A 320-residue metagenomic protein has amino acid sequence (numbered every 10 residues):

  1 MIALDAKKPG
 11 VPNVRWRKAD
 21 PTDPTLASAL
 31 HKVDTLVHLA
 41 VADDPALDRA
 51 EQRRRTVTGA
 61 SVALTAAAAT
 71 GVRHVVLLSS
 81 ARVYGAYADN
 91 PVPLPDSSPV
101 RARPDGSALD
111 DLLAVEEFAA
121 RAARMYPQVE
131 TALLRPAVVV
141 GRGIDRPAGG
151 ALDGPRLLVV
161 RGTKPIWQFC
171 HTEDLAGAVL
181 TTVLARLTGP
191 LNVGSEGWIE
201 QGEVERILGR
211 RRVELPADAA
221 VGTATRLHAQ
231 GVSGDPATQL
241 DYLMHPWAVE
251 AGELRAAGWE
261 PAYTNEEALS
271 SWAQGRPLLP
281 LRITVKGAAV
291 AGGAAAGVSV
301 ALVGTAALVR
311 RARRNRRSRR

Functional and structural regions predicted by a protein language model:
K18-G59, A66, T70, A86: NAD(P)H-binding glycine-rich loop region in Rossmannoid oxidoreductase-like domains and their noncatalytic homologs
V62-S107: Conserved Rossmann-fold NAD(P)-dependent oxidoreductase catalytic core, especially the SDR/UDP-sugar
R103-L134: Active-site Tyr-X1-5-Lys
A114, D145-P147, V159-V183, G189: Substrate-positioning beta->alpha
A122-W167: NAD(P)-dependent short-chain dehydrogenase/reductase
T172, G202-E203, A229-E260: Conserved C-terminal active-site "lid" loop/helix of NAD(P)H-dependent oxidoreductases that clamps the redox cofactor
A178-A237, L279-G287, R310-R320: Mid/C-terminal beta-alpha module of Rossmann-like enzyme folds, strongest in SDR-family dehydrogenases/epimerases
T264-R320: Amphipathic terminal alpha-helices
